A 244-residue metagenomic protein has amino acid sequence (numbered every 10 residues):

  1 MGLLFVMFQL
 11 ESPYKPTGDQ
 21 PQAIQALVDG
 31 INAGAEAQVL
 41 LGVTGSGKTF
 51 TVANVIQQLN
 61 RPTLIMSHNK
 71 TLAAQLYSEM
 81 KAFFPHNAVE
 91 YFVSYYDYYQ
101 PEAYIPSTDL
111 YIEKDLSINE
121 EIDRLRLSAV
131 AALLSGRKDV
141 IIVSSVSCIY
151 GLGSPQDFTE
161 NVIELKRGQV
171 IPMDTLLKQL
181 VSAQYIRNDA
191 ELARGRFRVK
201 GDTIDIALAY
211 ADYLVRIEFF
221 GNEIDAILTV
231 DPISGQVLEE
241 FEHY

Functional and structural regions predicted by a protein language model:
G2-Y244: ASCE RecA-like P-loop NTPase motor cores that couple ATP hydrolysis to mechanical translocation on nucleic acids
